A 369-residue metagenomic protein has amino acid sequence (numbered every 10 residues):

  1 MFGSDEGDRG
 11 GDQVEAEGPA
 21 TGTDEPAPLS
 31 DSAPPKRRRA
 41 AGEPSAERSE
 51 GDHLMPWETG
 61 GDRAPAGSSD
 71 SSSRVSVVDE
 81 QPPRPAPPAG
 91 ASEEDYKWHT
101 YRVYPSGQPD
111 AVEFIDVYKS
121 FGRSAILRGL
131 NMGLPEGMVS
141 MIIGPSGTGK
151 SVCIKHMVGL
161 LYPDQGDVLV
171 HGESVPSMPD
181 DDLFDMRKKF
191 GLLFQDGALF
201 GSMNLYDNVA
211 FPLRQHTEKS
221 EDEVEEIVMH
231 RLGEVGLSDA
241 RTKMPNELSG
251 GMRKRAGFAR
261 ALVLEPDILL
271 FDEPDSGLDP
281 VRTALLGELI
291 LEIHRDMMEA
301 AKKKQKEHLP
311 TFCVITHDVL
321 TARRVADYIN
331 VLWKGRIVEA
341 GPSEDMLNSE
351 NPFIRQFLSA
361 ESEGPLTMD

Functional and structural regions predicted by a protein language model:
V158: Helix-to-loop junction immediately C-terminal to a conserved catalytic motif
E173-S174, E221-D239, L291: Conserved ABC ATPase "signature" region
V175-G191, E221, M346-S349: ABC ATPase NBD coupling module
M244-L248, M252: Conserved ABC ATPase signature
E265: Conserved catalytic motifs of ABC-family nucleotide-binding domains
L269-D272: Catalytic Walker B motif of ABC-type/P-loop ATPase nucleotide-binding domains
